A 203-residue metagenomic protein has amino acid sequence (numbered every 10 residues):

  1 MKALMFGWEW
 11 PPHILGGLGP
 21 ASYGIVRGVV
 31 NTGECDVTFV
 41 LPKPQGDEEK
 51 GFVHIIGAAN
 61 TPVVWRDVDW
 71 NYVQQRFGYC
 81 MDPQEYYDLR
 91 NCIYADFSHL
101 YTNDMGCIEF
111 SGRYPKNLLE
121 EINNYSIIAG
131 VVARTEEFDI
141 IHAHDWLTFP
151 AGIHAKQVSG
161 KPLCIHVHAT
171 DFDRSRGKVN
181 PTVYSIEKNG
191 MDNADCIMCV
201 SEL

Functional and structural regions predicted by a protein language model:
A3, I140-H142, F149, I153-R174 (+1 more regions): Active-site proximal beta-strand in glycosyltransferases
W8, P42, V167-T170: Histidine-centered beta-alpha loop that forms part of the nucleotide-sugar donor binding/catalytic region in diverse
E9-A21: A short, glycine/small-residue-rich beta-strand->loop->alpha-helix junction that serves as a flexible
G19-V30: Short amphipathic alpha-helix
A21, P42, H144-D145, C199-S201: Replace "coordinates the UDP/GDP/TDP-sugar" with "coordinates nucleotide-activated sugar donors
G28, T32-A133: A conserved catalytic-core segment of Leloir-type glycosyltransferases
E121-I128, P162-C164, F172-N189: Nucleotide-sugar donor phosphate/pyrophosphate-binding loop at the beta->alpha transition of glycosyltransferases
G130-T135, Q157, N180-C196: Membrane-proximal helix-turn-helix segments that form the acceptor-binding/catalytic region of lipid-linked
